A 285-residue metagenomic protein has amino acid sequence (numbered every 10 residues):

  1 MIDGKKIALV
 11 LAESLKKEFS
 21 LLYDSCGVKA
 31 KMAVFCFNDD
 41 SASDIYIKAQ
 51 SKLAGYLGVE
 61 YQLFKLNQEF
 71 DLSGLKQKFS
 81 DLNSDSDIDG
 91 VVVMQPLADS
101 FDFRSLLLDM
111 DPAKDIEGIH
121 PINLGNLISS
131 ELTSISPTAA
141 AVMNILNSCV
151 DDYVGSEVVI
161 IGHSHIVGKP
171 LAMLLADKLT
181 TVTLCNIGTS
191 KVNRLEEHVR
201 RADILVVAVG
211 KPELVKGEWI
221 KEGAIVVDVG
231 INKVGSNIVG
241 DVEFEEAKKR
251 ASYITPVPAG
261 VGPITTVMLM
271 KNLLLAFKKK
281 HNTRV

Functional and structural regions predicted by a protein language model:
M1-G27: Positively charged, low-complexity intrinsically disordered leader regions
K29-D39: Short beta-strand segments enriched in small/hydrophobic residues
D39-S51, T133-I225, N237-E245: Glycine-rich phosphate/diphosphate-binding loop of Rossmann-like nucleotide-binding domains
A54-Q68, V182-C185: Short beta-strand elements in bilobed, periplasmic/extracellular small-molecule ligand-binding domains
G74-S86: Short, well-structured alpha-helical segments in soluble
V92-Y153, L171: Anion-binding alpha/beta catalytic cores of soluble intermediary-metabolism enzymes, centered on
P96, A208-K211, G230-I231: Short glycine-/small-residue-rich Rossmann-like dinucleotide-binding loops
R104-L124, G230-H281: Rossmann-fold NAD(P)-binding glycine/threonine-rich loop
